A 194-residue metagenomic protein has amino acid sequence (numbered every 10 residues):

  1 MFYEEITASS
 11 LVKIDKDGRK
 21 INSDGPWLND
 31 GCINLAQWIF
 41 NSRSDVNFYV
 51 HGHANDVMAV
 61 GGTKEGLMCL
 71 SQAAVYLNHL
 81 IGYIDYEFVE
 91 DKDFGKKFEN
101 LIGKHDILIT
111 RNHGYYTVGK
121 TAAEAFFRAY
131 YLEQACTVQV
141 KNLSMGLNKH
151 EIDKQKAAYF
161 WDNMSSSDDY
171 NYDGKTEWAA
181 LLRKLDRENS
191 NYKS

Functional and structural regions predicted by a protein language model:
M1-S194: Glycine-rich flexible loops
